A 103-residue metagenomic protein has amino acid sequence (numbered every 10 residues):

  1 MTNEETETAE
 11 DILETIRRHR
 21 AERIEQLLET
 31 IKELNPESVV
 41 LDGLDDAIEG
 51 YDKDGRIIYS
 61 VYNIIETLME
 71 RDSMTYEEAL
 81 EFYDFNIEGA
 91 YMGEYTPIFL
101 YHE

Functional and structural regions predicted by a protein language model:
M1-T15: Glycine- and charge-rich intrinsically disordered segments
I12-D72, Y76-E103: C-terminal alpha-helical interaction appendages
